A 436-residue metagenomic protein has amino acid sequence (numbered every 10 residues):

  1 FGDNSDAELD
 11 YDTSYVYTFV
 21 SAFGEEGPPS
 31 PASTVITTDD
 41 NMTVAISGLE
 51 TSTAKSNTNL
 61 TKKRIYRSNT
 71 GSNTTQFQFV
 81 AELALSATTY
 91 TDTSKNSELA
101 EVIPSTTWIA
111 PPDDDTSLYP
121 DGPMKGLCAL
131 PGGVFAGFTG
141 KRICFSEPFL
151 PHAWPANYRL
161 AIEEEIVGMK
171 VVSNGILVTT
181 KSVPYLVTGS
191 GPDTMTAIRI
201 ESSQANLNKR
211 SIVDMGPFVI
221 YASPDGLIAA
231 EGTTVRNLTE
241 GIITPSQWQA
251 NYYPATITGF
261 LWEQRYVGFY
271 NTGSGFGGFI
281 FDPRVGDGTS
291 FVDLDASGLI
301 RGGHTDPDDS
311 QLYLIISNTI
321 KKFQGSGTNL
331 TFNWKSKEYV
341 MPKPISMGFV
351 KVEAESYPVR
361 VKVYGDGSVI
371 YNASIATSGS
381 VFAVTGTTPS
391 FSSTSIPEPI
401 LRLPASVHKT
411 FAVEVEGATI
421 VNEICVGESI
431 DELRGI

Functional and structural regions predicted by a protein language model:
F1-G133, T139, P155-N157, G435-I436: Disordered, low-complexity "stalk" and linker segments at domain junctions of extracellular and cell-surface proteins
A22, N41, Q204-L207, D214-F218 (+1 more regions): Beta-sheet repeat architectures centered on beta-propellers
D113-S117, A153-L160, T196-E201, V292: A short beta-strand motif characteristic of beta-propeller blades
G126-L127, G168, K209-S211, G302: Conserved beta-strand position repeated once per blade in WD40 beta-propeller domains
G132, G140-K141, N174, K181-V183 (+4 more regions): Surface-exposed loop/turn positions within WD40 beta-propeller blades
G133-P151, T188-G189: Blade/loop signatures of beta-propeller domains
V171-V172, I212-G216: Loop/turn segments within WD40 beta-propeller blades
I176-E201: Surface-exposed extracellular loop regions of Gram-negative outer-membrane beta-barrel proteins
